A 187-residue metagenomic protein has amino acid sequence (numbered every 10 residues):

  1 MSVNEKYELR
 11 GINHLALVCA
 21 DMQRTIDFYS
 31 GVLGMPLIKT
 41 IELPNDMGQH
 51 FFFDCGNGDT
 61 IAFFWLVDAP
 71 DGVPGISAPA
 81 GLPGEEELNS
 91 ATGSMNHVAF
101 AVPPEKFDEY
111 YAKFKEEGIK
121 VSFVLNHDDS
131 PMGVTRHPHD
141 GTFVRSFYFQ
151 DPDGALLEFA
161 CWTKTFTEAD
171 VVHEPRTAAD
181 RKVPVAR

Functional and structural regions predicted by a protein language model:
M1-Y7: A detector for short, charged/polar N-terminal pre-domain segments
R10, M22-Q23, A80-P152, P175-R187: Vicinal oxygen chelate
V18-D71: Core segments of cupin and vicinal oxygen chelate
L43-P44, H127-D129, T163: Conserved beta-strand edge residues that scaffold enzyme active sites
D54-D59, P74-P83, N89: Active-site-adjacent scaffolding segments
G72-G75, K164-A178: A short, polar/charged loop-to-alpha-helix boundary motif
A155: Conserved Rossmann-like nucleotide-cofactor binding loop
